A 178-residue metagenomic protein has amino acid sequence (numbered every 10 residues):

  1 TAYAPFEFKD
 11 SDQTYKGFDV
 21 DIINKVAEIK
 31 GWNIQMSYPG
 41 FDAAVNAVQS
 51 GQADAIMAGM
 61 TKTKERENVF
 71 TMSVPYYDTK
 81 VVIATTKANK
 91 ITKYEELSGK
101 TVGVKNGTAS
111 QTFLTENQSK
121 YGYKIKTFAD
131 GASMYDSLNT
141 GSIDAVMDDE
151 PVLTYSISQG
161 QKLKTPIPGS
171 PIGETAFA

Functional and structural regions predicted by a protein language model:
T1-G59, I125-T127: Extracytoplasmic small-molecule ligand-binding "clamshell" domains of the periplasmic binding protein/Venus flytrap
T1-Y3, G17-F18, I29-G31, A43 (+7 more regions): Extracytoplasmic
T1-Y3, S37-D42, G51-T63, K87 (+3 more regions): Beta->alpha turn/N-cap motifs
G31-N33, Q49-A58, K100-T101, N139-V152 (+1 more regions): Alpha-to-beta junction loops
A44-G59, E67-T79, D149, L163-P166: Short beta-strand-centered segments that line the small-molecule binding cleft or hinge of alpha/beta clamshell
Y76-T85, E150, T154-A178: Periplasmic-binding protein-like
T85-V102: Flexible hinge/capping segments at coil-to-helix
G103-Q118: Secondary-structure junction motif
